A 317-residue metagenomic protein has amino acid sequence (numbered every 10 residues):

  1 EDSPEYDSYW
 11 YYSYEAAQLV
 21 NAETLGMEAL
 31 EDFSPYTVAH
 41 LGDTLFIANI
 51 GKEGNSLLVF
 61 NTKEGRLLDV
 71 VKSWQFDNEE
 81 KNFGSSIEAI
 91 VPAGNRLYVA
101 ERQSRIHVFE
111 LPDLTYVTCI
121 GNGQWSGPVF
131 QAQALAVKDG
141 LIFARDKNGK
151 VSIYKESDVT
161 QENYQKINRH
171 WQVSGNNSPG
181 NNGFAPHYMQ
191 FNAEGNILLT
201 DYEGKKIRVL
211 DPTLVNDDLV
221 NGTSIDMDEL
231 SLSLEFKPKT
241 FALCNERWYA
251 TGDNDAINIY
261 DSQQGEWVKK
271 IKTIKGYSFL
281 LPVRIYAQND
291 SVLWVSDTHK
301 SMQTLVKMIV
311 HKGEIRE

Functional and structural regions predicted by a protein language model:
Y6-L30, L67-N82, T118-G127, Y164-N181 (+2 more regions): Surface-exposed loop and turn segments in beta-propeller and other repeat-based domains that flank or scaffold
G26-G51, N55: Beta-strand-rich domains and repeat architectures in extracellular enzymes and scaffolds, especially beta-propellers
L30-H40, F76-V91, W125-A136, G175-N192 (+2 more regions): Beta-rich, blade/repeat-based domains predominating in secreted/periplasmic proteins but also intracellular
G42-D43, G94-N95, D139-G140, E194-N196 (+2 more regions): Short coil/turn segments that connect the beta-strands within blades of beta-propeller domains
I47-K52, V99-S104, A144-N148, L199-E203 (+2 more regions): Conserved beta-strand positions in repeat-built beta-propeller and related beta-rich domains
L58, H107, S152, R208 (+2 more regions): WD40 beta-propeller blade core
N61-G65, E110-L114, K155-T160, D211-V215 (+2 more regions): Short loop/turn segments that connect beta-strands within beta-propeller blades
L280-E317: Blade-level signature of beta-propeller repeat domains, shared across WD40, Kelch, NHL, RCC1 and BNR/Asp-box propellers
